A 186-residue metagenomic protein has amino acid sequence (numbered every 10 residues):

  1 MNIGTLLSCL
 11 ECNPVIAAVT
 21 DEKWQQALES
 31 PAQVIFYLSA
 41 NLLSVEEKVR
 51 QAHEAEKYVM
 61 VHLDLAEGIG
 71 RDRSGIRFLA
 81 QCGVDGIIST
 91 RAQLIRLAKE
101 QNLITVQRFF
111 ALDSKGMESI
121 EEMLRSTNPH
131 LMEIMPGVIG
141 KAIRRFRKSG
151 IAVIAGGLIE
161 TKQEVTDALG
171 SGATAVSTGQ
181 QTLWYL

Functional and structural regions predicted by a protein language model:
M1-V61, E67-I69, G83: Conserved N-terminal beta1-alpha1 strand-loop-helix module at the mouth
A17-E22, L63-G70, I88-T90, F110-S114 (+2 more regions): Glycine-rich beta-to-alpha transition loops that act as phosphate-gripper elements at the mouths of alpha/beta enzyme
A17-E29, R71-I76, K115-R125, T161-V165: Short, acidic/polar
A27, R91, M132, A168: Conserved, mostly hydrophobic/aromatic
I35-Y37, Q93-L94, P136-A142, G157-L186: Glycine-rich phosphate-binding active-site loops on the catalytic face of alpha/beta enzymes
F36, M60, I88, V106-Q107 (+2 more regions): Conserved beta-strand positions in the central sheet of alpha/beta enzyme cores
R71-G75, L79-L97: Ordered, amphipathic secondary-structure segments that act as subunit-interaction surfaces in large macromolecular
A92-M123: Histidine/lysine/aspartate-rich catalytic loop segments that bind and position anionic ligands
